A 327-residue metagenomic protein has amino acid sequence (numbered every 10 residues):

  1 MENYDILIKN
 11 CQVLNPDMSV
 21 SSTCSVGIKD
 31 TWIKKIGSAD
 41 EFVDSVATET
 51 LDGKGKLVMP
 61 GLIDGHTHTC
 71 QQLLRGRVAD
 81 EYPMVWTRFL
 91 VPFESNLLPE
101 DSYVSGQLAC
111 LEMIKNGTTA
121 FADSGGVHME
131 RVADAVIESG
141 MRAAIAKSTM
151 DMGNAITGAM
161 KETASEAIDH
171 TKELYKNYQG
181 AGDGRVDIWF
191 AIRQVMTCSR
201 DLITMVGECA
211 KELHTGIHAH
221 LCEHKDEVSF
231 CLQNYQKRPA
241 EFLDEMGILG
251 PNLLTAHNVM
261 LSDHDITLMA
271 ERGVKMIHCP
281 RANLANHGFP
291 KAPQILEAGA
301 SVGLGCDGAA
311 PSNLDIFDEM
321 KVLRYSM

Functional and structural regions predicted by a protein language model:
M1-I6, V13-M59: Histidine-rich, glycine-flanked metal-binding segment
C11, V26, T31, G55 (+9 more regions): Divalent metal-coordination and catalytic microenvironments
G61-Q72, G216-K225: Histidine-centered catalytic micro-motifs
R77-M141, A167-G182: Alpha-helical scaffold segments that flank or form the walls of functional sites
V132-N258: Metal-coordinating catalytic core of metallo-dependent amide/deamination hydrolases
K147-M152, E223, P280-L284, D307-A310: Short, acidic/turn-prone active-site loops that include or flank metal/cofactor- and phosphate-binding residues
E245-N252, P293-M327: His/Asp/Glu-enriched, well-ordered alpha-helical/loop segment that forms or immediately abuts the divalent-metal
H264, A270-C306: A conserved active-site cap/scaffold subdomain adjacent to cofactor or substrate pockets
